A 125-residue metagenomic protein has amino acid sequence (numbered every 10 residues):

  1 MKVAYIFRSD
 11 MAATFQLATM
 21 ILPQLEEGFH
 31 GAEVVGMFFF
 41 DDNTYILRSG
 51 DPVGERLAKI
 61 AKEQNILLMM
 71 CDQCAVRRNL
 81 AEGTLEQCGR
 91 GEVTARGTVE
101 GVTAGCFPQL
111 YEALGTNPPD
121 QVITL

Functional and structural regions predicted by a protein language model:
V3-A18, N43-G50: Short, glycine-rich nucleotide/cofactor-binding loops
A13-A32: Histidine-anchored nucleotide/phosphate-binding helix
T19-L22, D51-R56: Charged helix-capping and loop-helix junction motifs
E33-T44: A short beta-strand-loop structural module common to alpha/beta enzyme folds
R56-P108: Mid-chain, well-packed structural core segment of small domains
E100-L125: Short terminal interaction segments
